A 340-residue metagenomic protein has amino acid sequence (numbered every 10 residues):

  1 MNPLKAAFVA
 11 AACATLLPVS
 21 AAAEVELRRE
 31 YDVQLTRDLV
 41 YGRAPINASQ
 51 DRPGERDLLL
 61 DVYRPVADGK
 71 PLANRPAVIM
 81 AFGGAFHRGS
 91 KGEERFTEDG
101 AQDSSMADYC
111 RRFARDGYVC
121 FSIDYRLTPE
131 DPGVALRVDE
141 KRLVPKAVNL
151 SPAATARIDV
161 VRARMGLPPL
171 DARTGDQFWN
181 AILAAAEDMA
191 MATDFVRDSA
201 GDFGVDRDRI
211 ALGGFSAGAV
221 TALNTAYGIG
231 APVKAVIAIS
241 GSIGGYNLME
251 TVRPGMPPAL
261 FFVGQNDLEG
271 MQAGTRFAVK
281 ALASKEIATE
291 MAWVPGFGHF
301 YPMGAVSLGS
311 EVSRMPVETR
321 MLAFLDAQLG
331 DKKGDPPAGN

Functional and structural regions predicted by a protein language model:
E24-A73: N-terminal cap/lid segment of alpha/beta-hydrolase-fold proteins
L72-A73, R137-L212: Gly/Ser-rich "nucleophile elbow"/oxyanion-hole loop immediately N-terminal to the catalytic nucleophile in hydrolases
A73-A85: Short beta-strand element of the alpha/beta-hydrolase
A85-R88, E93, C120, F195: Serine-hydrolase catalytic-loop signature spanning alpha/beta hydrolases and amidase-signature enzymes
G92-F121: Short amphipathic alpha-helix adjacent to the substrate-entry channel of hydrolases
A181-P254: Primarily recognizes the serine-hydrolase "nucleophile elbow" in alpha/beta-hydrolase and SGNH/GDSL folds
A235-W293: The feature captures the conserved acid-bearing segment of alpha/beta-hydrolase catalytic domains
L260-F262, E286-N340: C-terminal catalytic histidine-bearing segment of alpha/beta-hydrolase fold enzymes
